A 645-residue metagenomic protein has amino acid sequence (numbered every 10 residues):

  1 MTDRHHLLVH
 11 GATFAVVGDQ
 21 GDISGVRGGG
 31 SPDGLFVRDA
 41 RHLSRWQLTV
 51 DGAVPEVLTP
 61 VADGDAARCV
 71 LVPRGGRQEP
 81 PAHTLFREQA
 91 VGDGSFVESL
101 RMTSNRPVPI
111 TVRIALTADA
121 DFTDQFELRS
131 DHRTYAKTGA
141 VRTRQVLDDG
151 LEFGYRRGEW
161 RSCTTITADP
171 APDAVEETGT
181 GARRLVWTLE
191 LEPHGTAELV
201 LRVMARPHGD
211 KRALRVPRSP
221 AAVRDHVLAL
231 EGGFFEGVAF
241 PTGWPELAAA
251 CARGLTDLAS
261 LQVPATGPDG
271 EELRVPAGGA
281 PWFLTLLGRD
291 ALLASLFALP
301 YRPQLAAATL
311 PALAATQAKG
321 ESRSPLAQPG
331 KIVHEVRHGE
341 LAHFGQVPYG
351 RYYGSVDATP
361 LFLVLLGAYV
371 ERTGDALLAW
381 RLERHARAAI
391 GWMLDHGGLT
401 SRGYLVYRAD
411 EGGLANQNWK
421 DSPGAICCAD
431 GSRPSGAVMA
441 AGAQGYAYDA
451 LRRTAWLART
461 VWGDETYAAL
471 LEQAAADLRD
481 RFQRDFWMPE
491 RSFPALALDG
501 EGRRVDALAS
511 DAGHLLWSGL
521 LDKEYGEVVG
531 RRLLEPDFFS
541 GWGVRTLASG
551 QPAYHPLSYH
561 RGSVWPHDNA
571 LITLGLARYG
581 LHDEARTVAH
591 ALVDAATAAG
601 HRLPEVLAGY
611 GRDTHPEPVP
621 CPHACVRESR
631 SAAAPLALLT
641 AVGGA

Functional and structural regions predicted by a protein language model:
M1-A82, G94, P107, D121-F122 (+5 more regions): An extended acidic
T84, G92-S95, S104-T285, A376-W380 (+4 more regions): Acidic/polar, glycine-enriched structural segments that form the non-catalytic walls/loops of the carbohydrate-binding
G92-G94, N105-V108, P193-G195, L286-A308 (+1 more regions): Short, solvent-exposed loop/edge-beta patches enriched in aromatic
P241-L247, A298-L310, Y369-R387, G398-S401 (+4 more regions): Structural helix-adjacent loops and short alpha-helical linkers that scaffold large soluble proteins
D269, R302-W380, R387-S401, V406-A409 (+3 more regions): Helix-terminus loop motifs that line ligand-binding clefts
W282-L286, R337-R372, W487-P536, S558-A645: C-terminal capping/lid segments that line or modulate ligand- or cofactor-binding pockets
W380, R387-Q444, Q483-A548: Extended ligand-binding clefts on enzyme/binding-domain cores
A440-D464, A469-R479, S563-A599: Extended amphipathic alpha-helical segments enriched in small hydrophobics
